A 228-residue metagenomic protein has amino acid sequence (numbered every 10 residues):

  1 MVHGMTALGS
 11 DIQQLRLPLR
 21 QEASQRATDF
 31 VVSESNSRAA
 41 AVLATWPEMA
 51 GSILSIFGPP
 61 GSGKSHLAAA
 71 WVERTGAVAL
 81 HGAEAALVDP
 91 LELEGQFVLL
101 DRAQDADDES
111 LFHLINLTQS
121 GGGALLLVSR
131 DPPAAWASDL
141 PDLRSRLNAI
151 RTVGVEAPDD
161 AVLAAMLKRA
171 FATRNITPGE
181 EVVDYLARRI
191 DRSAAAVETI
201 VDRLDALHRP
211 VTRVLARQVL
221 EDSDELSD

Functional and structural regions predicted by a protein language model:
M1-T45, R209-D228: A short, basic N-terminal segment
A44-G51, L91: Phosphate-binding P-loop
G51-L67: Walker A/P-loop nucleotide-binding motif
V72-A83: Post-Walker A helix-loop "phosphate-sensing" segment adjacent to the P-loop in P-loop NTPases
P90-S129: Conserved nucleotide-sensing/catalytic segment adjacent to the nucleotide-binding pocket in NTP-handling enzymes
P133-N148: Short regulatory helix/loop adjacent to the ATP-binding pocket of P-loop NTPases
I150-V162: Conserved AAA+ ATPase "SRH/arginine-finger" region at the nucleotide-binding site
D184-R188, A195-L207: C-terminal helical "lid" of AAA+/P-loop NTPase domains
